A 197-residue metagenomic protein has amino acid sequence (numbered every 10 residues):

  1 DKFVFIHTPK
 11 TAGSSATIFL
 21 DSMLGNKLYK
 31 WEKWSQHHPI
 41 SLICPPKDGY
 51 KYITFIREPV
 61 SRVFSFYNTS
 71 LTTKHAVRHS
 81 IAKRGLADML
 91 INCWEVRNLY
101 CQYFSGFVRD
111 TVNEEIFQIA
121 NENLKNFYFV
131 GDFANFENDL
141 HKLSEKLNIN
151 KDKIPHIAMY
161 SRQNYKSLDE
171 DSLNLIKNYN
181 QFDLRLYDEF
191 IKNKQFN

Functional and structural regions predicted by a protein language model:
D1-N197: Membrane-interface amphipathic segments in extracytoplasmic regions
